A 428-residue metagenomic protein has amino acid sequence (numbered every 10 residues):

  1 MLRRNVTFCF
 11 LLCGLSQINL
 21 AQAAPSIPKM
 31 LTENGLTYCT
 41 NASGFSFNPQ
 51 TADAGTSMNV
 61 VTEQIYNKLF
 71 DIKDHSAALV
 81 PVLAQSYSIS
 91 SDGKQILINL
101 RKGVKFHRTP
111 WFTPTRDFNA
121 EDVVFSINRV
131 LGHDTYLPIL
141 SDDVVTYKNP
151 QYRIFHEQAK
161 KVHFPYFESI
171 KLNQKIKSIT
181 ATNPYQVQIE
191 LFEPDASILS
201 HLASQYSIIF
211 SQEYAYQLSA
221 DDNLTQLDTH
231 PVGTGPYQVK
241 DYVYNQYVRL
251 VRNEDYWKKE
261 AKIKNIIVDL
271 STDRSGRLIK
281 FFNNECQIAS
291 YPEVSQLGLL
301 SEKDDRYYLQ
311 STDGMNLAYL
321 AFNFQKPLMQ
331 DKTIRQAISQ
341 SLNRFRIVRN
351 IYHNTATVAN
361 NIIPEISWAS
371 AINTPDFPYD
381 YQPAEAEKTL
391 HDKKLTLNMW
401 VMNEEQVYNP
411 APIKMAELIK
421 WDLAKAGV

Functional and structural regions predicted by a protein language model:
T32-S43, Q95-N99, V123-S126, V187-I189 (+4 more regions): Short, well-ordered beta-strand elements
C39-S91, T135, V232-G233: N-terminal lobe/hinge region of extracytoplasmic solute-binding protein
K73-D74, K160-Y166, I170-Q186, E190-A261 (+2 more regions): Gly/Pro-rich hinge or "lid" segments in bacterial periplasmic/extracellular proteins
Q85-D143, Y147, Q188, K280 (+1 more regions): Aromatic- and charge-enriched surface segment that lines or borders ligand/interaction sites
Y185-V187, F282-Y291, L418, D422 (+1 more regions): Alpha-to-beta junction loops
K240-E254, I267-K326, F345, R349: Extracellular/periplasmic solute-recognition and catalytic clefts
Y244, L390-V428: Ligand/substrate-recognition segments at binding pockets and active sites
M329, T357-K393, E404-K414: Structural transition elements
